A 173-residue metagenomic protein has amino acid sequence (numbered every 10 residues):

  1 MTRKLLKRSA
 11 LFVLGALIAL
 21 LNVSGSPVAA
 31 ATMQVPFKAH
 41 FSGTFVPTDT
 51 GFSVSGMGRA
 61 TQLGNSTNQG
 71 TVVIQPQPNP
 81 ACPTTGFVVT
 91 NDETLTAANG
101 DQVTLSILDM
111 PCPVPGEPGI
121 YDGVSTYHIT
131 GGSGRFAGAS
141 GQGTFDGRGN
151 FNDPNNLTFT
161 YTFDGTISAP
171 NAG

Functional and structural regions predicted by a protein language model:
M1-T2, S26: Accessible peptide chain termini
T2-V13: Bacterial N-terminal signal peptides that target proteins for export
K7, N22-S24, G123: Intrinsically disordered, low-complexity segments
A10, V23-P27, T67: Compositionally biased regions
F12-N22: Bacterial N-terminal signal peptides
A16-L17, P27-A29: Cleavable N-terminal signal peptides
V28-G173: Beta-strand-enriched cores of mature, soluble protein domains
